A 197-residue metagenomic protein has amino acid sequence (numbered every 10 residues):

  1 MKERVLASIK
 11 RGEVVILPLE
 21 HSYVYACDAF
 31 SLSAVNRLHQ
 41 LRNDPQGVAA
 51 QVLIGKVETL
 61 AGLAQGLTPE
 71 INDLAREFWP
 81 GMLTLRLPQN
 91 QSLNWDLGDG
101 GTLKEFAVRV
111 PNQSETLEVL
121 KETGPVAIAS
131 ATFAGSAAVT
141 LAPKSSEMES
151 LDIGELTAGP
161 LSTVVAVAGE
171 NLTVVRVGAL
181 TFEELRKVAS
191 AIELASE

Functional and structural regions predicted by a protein language model:
M1-E197: Active-site-adjacent structural elements in enzyme catalytic cores
